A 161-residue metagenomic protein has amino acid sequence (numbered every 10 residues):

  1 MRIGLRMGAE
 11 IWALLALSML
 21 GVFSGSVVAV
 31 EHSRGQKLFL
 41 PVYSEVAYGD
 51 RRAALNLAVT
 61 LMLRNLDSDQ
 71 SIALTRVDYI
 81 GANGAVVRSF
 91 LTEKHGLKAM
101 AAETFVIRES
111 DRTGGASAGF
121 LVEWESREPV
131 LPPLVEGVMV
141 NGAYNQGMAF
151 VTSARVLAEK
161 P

Functional and structural regions predicted by a protein language model:
A9-V22: Bacterial N-terminal signal peptides
F23-A29: Sec/Tat signal peptide C-region and signal peptidase I cleavage site
H32-N56: A structural motif detector for short, solvent-exposed N-terminal "entry" segments of globular domains
A53-T60, A118: Short, solvent-exposed loop/turn segments enriched in Ser/Thr/Gly
L63-Q70: Asparagine-centered strand-capping/turn motif at beta-strand->loop junctions
Q70-V77, R88-F90, P132-L134: Short, hydrophobic/aromatic beta-strand segments
G81-G119: Intrinsically disordered, low-complexity Pro/Gly/Ser/Thr-rich segments with frequent PxxP/GP/PP motifs and embedded
D111-P161: Terminal connector regions
